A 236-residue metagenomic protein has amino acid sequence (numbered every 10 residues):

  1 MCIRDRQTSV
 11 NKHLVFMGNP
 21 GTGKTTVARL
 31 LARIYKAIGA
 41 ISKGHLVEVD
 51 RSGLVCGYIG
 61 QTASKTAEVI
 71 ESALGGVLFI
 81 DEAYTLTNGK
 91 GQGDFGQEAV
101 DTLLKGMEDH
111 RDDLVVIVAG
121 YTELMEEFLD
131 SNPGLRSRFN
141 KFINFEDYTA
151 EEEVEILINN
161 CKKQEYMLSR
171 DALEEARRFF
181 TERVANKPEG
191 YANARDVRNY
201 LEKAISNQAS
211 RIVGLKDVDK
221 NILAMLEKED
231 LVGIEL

Functional and structural regions predicted by a protein language model:
M1-I3: Conserved small/polar residues in nucleotide/adenosyl-binding loops
R6, L168, R183-L236: C-terminal helical "lid" subdomain and adjoining coupling/linker elements of P-loop NTPases
Q7-G44, E71, F139: Walker A/P-loop
I38-K43, L124-D130, R136-S137, F142-G190 (+1 more regions): Conserved C-terminal "switch" segment of AAA+ ATPases
G44-A73: Short glycine-rich substrate-engagement loop in P-loop NTPases that contacts/grips substrate
R51-T62, T85-Q97, F142-N144: Flexible beta-alpha connector loops of hexameric P-loop NTPases
Y84-I117, E123-E126, D130-R136: Conserved catalytic/switch belt of AAA+ P-loop NTPases
